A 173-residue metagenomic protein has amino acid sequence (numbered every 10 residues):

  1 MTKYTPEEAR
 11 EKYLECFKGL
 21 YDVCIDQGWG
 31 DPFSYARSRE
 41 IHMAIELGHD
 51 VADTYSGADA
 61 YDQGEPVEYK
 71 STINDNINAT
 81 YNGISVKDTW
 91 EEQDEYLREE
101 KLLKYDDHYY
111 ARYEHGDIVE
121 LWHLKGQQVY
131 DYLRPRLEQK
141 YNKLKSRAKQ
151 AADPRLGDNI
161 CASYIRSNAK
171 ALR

Functional and structural regions predicted by a protein language model:
M1-R173: Nucleic-acid endonuclease domains
